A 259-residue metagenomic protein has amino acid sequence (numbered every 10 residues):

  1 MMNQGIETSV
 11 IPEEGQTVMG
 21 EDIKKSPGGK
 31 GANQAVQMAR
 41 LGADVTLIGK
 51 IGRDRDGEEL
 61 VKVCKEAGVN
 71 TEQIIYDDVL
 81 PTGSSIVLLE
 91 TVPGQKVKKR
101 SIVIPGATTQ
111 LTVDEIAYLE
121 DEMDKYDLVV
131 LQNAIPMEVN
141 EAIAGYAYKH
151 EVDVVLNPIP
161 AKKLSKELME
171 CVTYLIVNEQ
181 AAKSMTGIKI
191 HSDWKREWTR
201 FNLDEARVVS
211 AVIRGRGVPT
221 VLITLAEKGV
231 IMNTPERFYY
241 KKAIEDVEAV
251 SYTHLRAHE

Functional and structural regions predicted by a protein language model:
M1-K50, R55-V69, D246-V250: Glycine-rich phosphate/adenosyl-contacting loop at the front of the ribokinase-like
G49, L131-N133, N157: Glycine- and other small-residue-rich loops at beta-strand/loop junctions that grip anionic moieties
G68-D78: A glycine-rich helix N-cap at a beta->alpha junction
Y76-D77, V87-L128, N133: Conserved phosphate-binding/catalytic loop of the ribokinase/pfkB sugar-kinase fold
S85-L88, V230-M232: Short beta-strand scaffold segments in enzyme catalytic cores
A144-D153, P158-Y240, V247-E248: Conserved phosphate/ATP/ADP-binding segment of small-molecule kinases
T253-E259: Conserved small/polar residues in nucleotide/adenosyl-binding loops
